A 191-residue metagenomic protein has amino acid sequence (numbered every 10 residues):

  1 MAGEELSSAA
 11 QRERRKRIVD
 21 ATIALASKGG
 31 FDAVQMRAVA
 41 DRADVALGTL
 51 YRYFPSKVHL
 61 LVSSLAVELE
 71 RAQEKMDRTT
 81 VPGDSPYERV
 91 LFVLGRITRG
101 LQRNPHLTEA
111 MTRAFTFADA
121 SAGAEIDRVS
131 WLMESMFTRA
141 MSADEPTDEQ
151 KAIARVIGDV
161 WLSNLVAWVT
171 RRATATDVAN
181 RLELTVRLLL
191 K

Functional and structural regions predicted by a protein language model:
M1-G29, A33-R42, H59: Basic, helix-initiating cap at the start of DNA-binding domains
A21-G29, R71, K75-T79, V160-A167: Solvent-exposed, amphipathic alpha-helical segments
D44-F54: Short hydrophobic/aromatic patch on the recognition helix
L61-E68: Alpha-helical DNA-contacting segments of helix-turn-helix folds
S63, D77-R103, A154-I157, A179: Hydrophobic alpha-helical connector segments
Q73, D119-L162, A179-L190: Amphipathic alpha-helical packing segments from all-alpha helical-bundle domains
M76-T79, G83, M111-A118, W168-R172: Secondary-structure edge/capping motif, primarily at the C-terminal ends of alpha-helices and the immediately following
T98-S121, D127, S135-T138, S163-V166: Amphipathic alpha-helical segments used for helix-helix packing
